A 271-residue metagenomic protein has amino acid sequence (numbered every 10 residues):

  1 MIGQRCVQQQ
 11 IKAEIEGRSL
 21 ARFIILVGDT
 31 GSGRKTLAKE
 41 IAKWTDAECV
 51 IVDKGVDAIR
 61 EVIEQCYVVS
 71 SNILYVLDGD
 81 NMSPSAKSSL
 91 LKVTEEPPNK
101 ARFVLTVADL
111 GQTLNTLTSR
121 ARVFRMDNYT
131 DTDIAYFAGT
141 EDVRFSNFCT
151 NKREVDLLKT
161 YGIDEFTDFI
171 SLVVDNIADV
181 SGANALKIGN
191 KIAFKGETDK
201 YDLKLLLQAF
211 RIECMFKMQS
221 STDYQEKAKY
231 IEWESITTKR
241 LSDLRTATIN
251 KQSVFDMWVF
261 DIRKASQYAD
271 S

Functional and structural regions predicted by a protein language model:
M1-G33, L37-D46, N99-A101, A108-S271: Charged, glycine-rich active-site and insertion segments that engage polyanionic ligands
Q9-E16, G55-Y75, D80-N81, S85-V93: Conserved alpha-helical scaffold flanking the Walker A/P-loop in AAA+ ATPase domains
V27-T30, D53-K54, L77-D80, A108: Structural motif
G28, V93-T94: P-loop NTPase nucleotide-binding module
T45-K54: Conserved catalytic segments around the Walker B and adjacent sensor/switch elements of P-loop NTPase domains
D53-G55, R125-M126: Localized chelating/binding microdomains that coordinate divalent metal ions or stabilize phosphate-bearing
N72-I73, A101-F103: Generic beta-strand structural signal
M82-S85, P97, Q112-T113: Catalytic P-loop NTPase motifs of RecA-like helicase/translocase cores
